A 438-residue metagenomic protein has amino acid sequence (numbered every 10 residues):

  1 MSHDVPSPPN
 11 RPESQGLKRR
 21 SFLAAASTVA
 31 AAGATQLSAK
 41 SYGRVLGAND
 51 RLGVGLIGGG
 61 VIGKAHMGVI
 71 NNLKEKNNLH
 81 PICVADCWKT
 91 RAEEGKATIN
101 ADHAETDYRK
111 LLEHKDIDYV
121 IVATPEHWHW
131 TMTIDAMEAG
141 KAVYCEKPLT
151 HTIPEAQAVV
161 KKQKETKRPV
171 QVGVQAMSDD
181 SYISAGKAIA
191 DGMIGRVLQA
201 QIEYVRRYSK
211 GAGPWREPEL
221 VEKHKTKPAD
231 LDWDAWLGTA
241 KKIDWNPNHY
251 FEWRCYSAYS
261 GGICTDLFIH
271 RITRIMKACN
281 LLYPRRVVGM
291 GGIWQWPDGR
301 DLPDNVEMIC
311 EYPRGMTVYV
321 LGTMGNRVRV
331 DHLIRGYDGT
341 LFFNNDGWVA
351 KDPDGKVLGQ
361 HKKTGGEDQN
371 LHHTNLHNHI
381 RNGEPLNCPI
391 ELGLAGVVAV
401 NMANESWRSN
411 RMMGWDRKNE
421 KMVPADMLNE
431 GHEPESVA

Functional and structural regions predicted by a protein language model:
P8-A30: N-terminal secretory signal peptides and thylakoid transit peptides that target proteins across membranes
A25-I99, A176-D179, I275: N-terminal Rossmann-like dinucleotide-binding module
K64, W130, I269: Residues forming the Rossmann-fold NAD(P)(H) cofactor-binding site
H103-D107: Conserved SAM-binding strand-loop segment of SAM-dependent methyltransferases
V120-I121: N-terminal Rossmann-like NAD(P) cofactor-binding module of classical short-chain dehydrogenase/reductase
P125-E126, W130-S178, G192, N410: Beta-strand-loop-alpha-helix segment that lines the small-molecule cofactor/substrate pocket of alpha/beta enzymes
R168, S184, R196, Q201-E391 (+1 more regions): Contiguous beta-strand/loop segments that form the cofactor/metal-binding neighborhood of enzyme cores
